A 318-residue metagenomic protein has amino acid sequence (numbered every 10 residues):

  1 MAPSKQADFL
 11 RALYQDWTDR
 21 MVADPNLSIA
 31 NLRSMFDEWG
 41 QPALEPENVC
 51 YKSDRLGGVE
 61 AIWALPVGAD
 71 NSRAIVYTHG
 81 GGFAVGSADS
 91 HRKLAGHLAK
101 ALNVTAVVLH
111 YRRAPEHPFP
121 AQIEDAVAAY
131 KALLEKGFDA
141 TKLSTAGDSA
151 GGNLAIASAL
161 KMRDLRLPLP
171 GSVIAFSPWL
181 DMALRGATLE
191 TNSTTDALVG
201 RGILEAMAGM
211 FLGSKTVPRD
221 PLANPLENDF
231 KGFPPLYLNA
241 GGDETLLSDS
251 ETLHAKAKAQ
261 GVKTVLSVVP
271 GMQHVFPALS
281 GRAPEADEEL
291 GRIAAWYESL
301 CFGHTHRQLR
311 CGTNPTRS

Functional and structural regions predicted by a protein language model:
M1-A69, V217, E298, F302-S318: A glycine/proline-hinged amphipathic helix-loop "lid/cap" segment that gates access to hydrophobic ligand pockets
S72-G81: Short beta-strand element of the alpha/beta-hydrolase
S87-A88, L94, V107-K142, S280-A286: Catalytic nucleophile-loop/oxyanion-hole region of alpha/beta-hydrolase and closely related hydrolase-like folds
G147, G151, A155: Gly/Ala-rich beta-loop-alpha elbow adjacent to hydrolase catalytic centers
L160-P218, G232: Hydrolase active-site cap/lid region
V217-P235: The feature captures the conserved acid-bearing segment of alpha/beta-hydrolase catalytic domains
L238-A240: Short beta-strand/loop motif that positions the catalytic acidic residue of the alpha/beta-hydrolase fold
T252, K258-P315: C-terminal catalytic histidine-bearing segment of alpha/beta-hydrolase fold enzymes
